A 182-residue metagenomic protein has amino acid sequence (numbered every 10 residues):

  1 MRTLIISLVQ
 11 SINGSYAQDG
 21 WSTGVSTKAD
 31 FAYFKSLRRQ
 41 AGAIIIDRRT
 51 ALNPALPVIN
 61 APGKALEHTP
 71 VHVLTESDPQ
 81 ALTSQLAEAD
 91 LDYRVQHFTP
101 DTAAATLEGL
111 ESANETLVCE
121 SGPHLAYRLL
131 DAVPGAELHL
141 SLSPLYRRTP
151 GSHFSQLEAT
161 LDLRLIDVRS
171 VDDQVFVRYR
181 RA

Functional and structural regions predicted by a protein language model:
M1-A182: Enzymes that bind and transform nitrogen-containing heteroaromatic metabolites
